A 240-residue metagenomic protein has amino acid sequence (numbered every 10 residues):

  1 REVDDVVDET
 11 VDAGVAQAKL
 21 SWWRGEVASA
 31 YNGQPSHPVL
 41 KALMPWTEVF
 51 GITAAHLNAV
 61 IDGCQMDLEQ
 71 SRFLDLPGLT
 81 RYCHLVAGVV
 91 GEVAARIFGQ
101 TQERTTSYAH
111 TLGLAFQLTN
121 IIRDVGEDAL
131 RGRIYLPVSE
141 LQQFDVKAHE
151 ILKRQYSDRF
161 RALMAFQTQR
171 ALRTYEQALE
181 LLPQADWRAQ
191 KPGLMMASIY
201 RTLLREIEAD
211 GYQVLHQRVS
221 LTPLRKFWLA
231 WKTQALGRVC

Functional and structural regions predicted by a protein language model:
R1-Q117, I122, G126-C240: Catalytic cores of Mg2+-dependent Asp-rich isoprenoid enzymes
